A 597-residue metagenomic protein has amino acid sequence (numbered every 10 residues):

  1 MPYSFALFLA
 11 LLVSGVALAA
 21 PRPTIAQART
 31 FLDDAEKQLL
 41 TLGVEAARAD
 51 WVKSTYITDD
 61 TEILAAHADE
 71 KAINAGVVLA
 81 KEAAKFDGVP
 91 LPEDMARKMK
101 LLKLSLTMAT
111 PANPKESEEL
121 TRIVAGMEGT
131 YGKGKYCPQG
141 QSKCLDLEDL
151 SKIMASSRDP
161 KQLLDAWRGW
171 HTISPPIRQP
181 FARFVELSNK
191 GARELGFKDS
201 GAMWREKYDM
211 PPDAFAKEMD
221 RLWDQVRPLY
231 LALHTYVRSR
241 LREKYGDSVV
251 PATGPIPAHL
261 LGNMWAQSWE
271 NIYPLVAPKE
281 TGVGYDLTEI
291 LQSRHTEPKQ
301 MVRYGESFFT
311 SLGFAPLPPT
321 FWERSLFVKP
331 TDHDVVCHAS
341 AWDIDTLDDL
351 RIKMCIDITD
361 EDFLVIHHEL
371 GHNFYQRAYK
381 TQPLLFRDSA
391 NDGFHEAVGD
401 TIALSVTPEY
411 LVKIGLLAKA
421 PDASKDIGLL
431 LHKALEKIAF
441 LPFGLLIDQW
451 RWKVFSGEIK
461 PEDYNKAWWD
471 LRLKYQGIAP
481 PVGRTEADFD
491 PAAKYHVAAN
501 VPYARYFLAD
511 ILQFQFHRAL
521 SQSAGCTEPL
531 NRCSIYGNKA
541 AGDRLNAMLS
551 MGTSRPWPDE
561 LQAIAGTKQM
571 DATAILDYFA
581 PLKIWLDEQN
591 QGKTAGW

Functional and structural regions predicted by a protein language model:
S4-V16: Bacterial N-terminal signal peptides
A20-R183, G201, K494-V497, V501-A504 (+5 more regions): N-terminal helix-rich structural modules
P21-A28, D60-T61, K98-L102, D199 (+12 more regions): C-terminal, non-catalytic "cap/extension" segments appended to globular domains
K53-K71, D87-A109, G140-P160, R193-A214 (+5 more regions): Charge-rich, acidic-biased intrinsically disordered regions
S142-D149, R183-K353, A420-A434, A439: Active-site-proximal, well-structured secondary-structure segments within enzyme catalytic domains
K161, D165-R168, D332-T359, I366 (+1 more regions): Active-site scaffold of zinc-dependent metalloenzymes
F215, M219-L229, S389-A423: Post-HExxH zinc-binding segment in Zn-dependent metallohydrolases
F309, Y375-Q382, F386, V406: ATPase nucleotide-binding head domains, primarily ABC-like/P-loop NTPase cores
